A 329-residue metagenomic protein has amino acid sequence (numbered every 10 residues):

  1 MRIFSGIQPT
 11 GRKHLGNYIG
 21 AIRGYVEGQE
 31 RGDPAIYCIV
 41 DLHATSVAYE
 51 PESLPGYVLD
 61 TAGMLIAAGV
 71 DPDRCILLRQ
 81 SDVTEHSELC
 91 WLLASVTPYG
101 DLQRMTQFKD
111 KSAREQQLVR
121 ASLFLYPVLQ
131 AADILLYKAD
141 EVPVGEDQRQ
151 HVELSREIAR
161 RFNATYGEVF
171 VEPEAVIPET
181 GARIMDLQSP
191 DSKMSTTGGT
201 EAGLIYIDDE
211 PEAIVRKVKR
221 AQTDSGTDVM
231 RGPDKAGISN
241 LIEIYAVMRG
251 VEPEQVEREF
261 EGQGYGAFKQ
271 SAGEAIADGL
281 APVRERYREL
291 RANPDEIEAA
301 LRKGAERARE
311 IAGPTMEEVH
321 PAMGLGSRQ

Functional and structural regions predicted by a protein language model:
R2-F4, P9-A132, D278, R288: N-terminal Rossmann-like or analogous alpha/beta NTP/dinucleotide-binding catalytic cores that position adenine
I7-P9, D41-H43, A139-E141, G198 (+1 more regions): Short, histidine-centered active-site or binding-site loop motifs used for metal coordination, general acid-base
Y57, E85, Q150-H151, G237: An acidic site on a long C-lobe helix of protein kinase domains
Y99-Q103, L136-P143, A246-V256, R284: Short helix-capping/linker segments at secondary-structure and domain boundaries
Q107-F162, Y166, D186: Internal, conserved structured core segments that host functional sites
Q150, R156-Q329: Conserved nucleotide- and phosphate/pyrophosphate-binding catalytic cores in adenylate/nucleotidyl-handling enzymes
